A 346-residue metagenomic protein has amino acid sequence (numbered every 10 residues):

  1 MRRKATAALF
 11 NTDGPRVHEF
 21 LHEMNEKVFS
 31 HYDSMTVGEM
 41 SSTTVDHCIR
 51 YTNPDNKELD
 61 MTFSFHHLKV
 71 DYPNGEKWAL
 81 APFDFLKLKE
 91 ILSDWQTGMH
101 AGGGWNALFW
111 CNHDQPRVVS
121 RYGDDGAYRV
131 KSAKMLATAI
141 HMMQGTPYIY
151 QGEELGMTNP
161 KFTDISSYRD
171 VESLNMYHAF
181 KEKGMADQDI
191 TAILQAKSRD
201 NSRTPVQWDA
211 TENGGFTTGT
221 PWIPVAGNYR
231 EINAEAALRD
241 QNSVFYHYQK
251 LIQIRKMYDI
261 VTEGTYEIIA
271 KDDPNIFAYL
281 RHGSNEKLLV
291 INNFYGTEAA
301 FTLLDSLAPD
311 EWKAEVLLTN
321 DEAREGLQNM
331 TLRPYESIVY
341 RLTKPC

Functional and structural regions predicted by a protein language model:
M1-C346: Active-site and adjacent substrate-binding regions of carbohydrate-active enzymes
